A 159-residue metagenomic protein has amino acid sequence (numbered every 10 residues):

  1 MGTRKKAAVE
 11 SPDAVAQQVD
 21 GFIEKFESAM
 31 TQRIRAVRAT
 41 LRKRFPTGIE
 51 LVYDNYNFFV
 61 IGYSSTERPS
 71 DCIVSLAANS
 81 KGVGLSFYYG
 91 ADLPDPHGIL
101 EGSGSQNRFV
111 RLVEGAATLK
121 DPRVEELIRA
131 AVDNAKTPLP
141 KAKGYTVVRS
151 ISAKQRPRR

Functional and structural regions predicted by a protein language model:
M1-R159: Charge-dense, helix-prone N-terminal extensions
